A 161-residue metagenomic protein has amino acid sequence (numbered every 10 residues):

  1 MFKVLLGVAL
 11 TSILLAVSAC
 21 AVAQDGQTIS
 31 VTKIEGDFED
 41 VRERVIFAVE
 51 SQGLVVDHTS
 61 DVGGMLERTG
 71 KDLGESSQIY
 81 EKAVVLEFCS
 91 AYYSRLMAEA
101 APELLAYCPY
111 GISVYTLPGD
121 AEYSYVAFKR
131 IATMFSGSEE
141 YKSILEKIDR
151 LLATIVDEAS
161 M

Functional and structural regions predicted by a protein language model:
M1-A9: Bacterial N-terminal signal peptides that target proteins for export
A16-A19: N-terminal signal peptide c-region/cleavage motif recognized by signal peptidases
A21-G53, S60-G63: Terminal, regulation- and interaction-focused segments at domain boundaries
I34-R42, T59, S76-I79, S138-Y141 (+2 more regions): Solvent-exposed, acidic/flexible segments
V45, Q52-V56, G70, L152 (+1 more regions): Sec/Tat-exported extracytoplasmic proteins
D61-Y107: Compact, glycine-rich, soluble single-domain proteins
G111-E139: Beta-strand/loop substructures that line and gate deep hydrophobic ligand-binding cavities in soluble
F128-M161: C-terminal partner/receptor-binding element of secreted or periplasmic proteins
